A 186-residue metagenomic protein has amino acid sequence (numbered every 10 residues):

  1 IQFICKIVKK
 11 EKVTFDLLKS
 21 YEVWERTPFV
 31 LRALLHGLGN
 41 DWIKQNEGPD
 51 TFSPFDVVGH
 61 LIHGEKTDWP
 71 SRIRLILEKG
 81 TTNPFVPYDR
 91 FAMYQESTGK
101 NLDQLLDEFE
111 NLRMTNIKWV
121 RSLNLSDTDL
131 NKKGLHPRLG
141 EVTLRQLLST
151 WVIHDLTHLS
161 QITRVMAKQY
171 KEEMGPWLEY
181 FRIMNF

Functional and structural regions predicted by a protein language model:
I1-V8, K44-Y88, G134-F186: Short, contiguous alpha-helical
C5-K10, S20-V23, L35-G37, G80-N83 (+3 more regions): Short acidic/polar alpha-helix capping motifs at helix-coil junctions
K10-L17, Q95-L102, P137-L144: A short, mixed-charge helix-start or loop-turn motif at secondary-structure junctions
K10-W42, G64-L75: Alpha-helical bundle segments that constitute or directly flank the non-heme di-iron/ferroxidase center
T14-W24, P28, T51, F55 (+2 more regions): Amphipathic, non-membrane alpha-helical segments in soluble helical-bundle scaffolds
V23, L34, I76, E108 (+3 more regions): Residues that form generic nucleotide/phosphate-binding pockets
T27, R90-N131, Q146-H154, Q161: Acidic/histidine-rich alpha-helical segments that form the ligand environment of transition-metal centers
H36-K44, R121-L130, M166-K171: Surface-exposed helix-capping loop/turn segments at secondary-structure junctions
